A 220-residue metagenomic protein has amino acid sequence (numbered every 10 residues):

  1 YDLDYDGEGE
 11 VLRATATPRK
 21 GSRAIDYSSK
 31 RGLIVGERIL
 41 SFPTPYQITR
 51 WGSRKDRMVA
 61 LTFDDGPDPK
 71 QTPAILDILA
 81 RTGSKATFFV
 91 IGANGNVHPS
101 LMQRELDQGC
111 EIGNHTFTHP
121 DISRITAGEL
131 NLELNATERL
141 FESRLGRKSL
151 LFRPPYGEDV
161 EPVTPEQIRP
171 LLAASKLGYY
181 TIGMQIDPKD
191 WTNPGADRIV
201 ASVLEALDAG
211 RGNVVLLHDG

Functional and structural regions predicted by a protein language model:
Y1-L61, D68-R81, Q103: N-terminal pre-catalytic segment of deacetylase/amide-hydrolase enzymes
G52, I75-G83, G95-H115, P170-G178 (+1 more regions): Acidic (Asp/Glu)-rich catalytic clusters
D56-F63, T116-P120: Acidic/histidine-rich, surface-exposed loop or edge segments in extracytoplasmic proteins
M58-A60, K85-T87, G109-G113, S149-L151 (+2 more regions): Structural preference for beta-strand elements that scaffold enzyme active sites
T62, T72, T87, T116 (+1 more regions): Ser/Thr-centric signal marking residues that sit in or immediately flank functional binding/regulatory motifs
F63-D65, D219: Glycine-rich His-Gly loop
F88-A93: A short beta-strand-loop structural module common to alpha/beta enzyme folds
N96-V97, T118-G220: Catalytic domains of cell-wall/extracellular-matrix polysaccharide-remodeling enzymes, centered on de-N-acetylation
